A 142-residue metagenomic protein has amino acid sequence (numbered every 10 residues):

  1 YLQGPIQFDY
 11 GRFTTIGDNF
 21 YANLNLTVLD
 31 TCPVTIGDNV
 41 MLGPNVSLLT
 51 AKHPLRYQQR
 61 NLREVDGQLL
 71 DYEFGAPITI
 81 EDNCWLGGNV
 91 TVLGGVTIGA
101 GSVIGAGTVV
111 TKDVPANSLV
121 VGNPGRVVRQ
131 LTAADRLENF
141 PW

Functional and structural regions predicted by a protein language model:
P5-I16, Y21-V96, N123, Q130-T132 (+1 more regions): Flexible, glycine/small-residue-enriched loop-and-beta-strand segment within the central core of proteins
T91-G125: C-terminal/domain-terminus segments
